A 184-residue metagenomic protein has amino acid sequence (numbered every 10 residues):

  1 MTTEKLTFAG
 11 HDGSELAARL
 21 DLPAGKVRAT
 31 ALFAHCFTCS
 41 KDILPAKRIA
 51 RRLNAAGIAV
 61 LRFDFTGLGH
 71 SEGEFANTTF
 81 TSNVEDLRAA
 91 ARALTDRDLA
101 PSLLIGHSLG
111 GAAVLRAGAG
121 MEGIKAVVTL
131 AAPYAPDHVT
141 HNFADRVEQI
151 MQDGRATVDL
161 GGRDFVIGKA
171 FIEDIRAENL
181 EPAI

Functional and structural regions predicted by a protein language model:
M1-K26: N-terminal cap/lid segment of alpha/beta-hydrolase-fold proteins
L16, L103, A112, G118-I184: The alpha/beta-hydrolase serine catalytic core
R28-C36: Short beta-strand element of the alpha/beta-hydrolase
F37-A50, F65: The serine-hydrolase catalytic nucleophile loop
P45, N77-R97: Alpha/beta-hydrolase active-site loop
A50-E72: Conserved alpha/beta-hydrolase
D96-S108: Alpha/beta-hydrolase fold nucleophile elbow
